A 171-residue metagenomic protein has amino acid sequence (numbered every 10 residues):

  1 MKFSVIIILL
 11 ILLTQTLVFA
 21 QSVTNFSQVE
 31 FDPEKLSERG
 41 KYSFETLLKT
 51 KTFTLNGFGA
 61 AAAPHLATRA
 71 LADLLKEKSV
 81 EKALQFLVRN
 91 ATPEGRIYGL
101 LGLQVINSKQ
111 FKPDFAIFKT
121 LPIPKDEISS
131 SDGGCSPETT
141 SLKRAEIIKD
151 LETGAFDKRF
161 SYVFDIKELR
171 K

Functional and structural regions predicted by a protein language model:
M1-I6: Positively charged n-region of N-terminal signal peptides that target proteins for export
I7-T16: Bacterial N-terminal signal peptides
V18-S22: Boundary at the C-terminal end of the N-terminal hydrophobic targeting segment
E38-E45, E77-L87, K109-L121: Amphipathic alpha-helical scaffolding segments comprising HEAT/armadillo-like alpha-solenoid repeats
T50, V88-E94, F118-G134: Short coil turns that connect the paired helices of HEAT/ARM alpha-solenoid repeats
P64-T68, R96: Residue-level detector of extended alpha-helical repeat arrays and alpha-solenoid scaffolds
A70, L74, G102-V105, E138-D150 (+1 more regions): Core register positions within helices of long alpha-helical scaffolds
Y98, G133-G134, T140: Alpha-solenoid helical repeat scaffolds
